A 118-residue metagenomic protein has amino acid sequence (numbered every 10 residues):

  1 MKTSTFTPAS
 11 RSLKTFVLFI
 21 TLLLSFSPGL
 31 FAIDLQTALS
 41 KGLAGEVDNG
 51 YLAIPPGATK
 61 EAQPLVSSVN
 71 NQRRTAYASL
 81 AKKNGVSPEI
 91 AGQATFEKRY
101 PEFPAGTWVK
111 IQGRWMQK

Functional and structural regions predicted by a protein language model:
T3-V17: Bacterial N-terminal signal peptides that target proteins for export
S25-S27: N-terminal signal peptide c-region/cleavage motif recognized by signal peptidases
I33-P64, S68, N84, P88-K118: Amphipathic, charged alpha-helical segments and their helix-to-coil junctions in extracytoplasmic/peripheral assemblies
V66-A81: Short, well-ordered alpha-helical segments
